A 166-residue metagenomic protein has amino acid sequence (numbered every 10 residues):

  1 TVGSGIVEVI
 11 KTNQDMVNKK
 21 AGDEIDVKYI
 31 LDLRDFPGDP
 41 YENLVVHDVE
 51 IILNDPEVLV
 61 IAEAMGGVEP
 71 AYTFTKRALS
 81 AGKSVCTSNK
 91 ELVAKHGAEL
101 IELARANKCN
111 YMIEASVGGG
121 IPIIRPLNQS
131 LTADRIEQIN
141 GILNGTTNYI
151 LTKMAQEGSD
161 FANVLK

Functional and structural regions predicted by a protein language model:
T1-S80: N-terminal glycine-/serine-/threonine-rich beta1-alpha1-beta2 phosphate-ribose binding loop of Rossmann-like
G3-I6, D23, V45, V93 (+5 more regions): Generic structural signal for well-ordered, non-membrane alpha-helical segments in soluble metabolic enzymes
I6, I10-Q14, D35-G38, L53-P56 (+5 more regions): Structural signal for hydrophobic packing residues in well-ordered secondary-structure cores of soluble enzyme domains
L31-D35, V117-G119, I142-N148: Glycine-rich beta-alpha junction loops
V45-V46, A62-E63, C86-S88, Y111-E114 (+1 more regions): General beta-strand structural signal in soluble alpha/beta enzymes
M65, P70-A81, S88-Q129: Rossmann-fold NAD(P)-binding glycine/threonine-rich loop
Q129-K166: Conserved anion/nucleotide-ligand pocket segment
